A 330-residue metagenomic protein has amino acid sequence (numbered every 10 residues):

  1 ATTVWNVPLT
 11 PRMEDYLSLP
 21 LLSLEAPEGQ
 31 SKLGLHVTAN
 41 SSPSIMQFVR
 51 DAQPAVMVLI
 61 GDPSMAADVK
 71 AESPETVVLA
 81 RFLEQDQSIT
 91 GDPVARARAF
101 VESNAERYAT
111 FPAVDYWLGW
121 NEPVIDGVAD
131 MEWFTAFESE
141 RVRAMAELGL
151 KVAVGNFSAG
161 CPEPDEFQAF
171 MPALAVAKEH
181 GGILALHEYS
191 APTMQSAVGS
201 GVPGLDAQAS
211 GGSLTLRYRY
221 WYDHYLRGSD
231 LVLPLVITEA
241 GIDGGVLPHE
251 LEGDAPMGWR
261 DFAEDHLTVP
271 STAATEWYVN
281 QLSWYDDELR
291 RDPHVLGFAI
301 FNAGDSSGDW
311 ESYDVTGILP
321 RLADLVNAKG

Functional and structural regions predicted by a protein language model:
V4-P63: Boundary/entry segment of secreted carbohydrate-active catalytic domains
W5-E25, F48, V77-L79, L251-Y278 (+2 more regions): Aromatic-rich peripheral "rim/lid" segments of glycoside hydrolase catalytic domains that contact and position glycan
G29-L33, Q53-A55, P74-T76, P112-Y116 (+4 more regions): Short, well-ordered coil/turn segments that N-cap beta-strands
G34, Q53-A67, E75-Q85, L118 (+3 more regions): Short, well-structured secondary-structure segments
S44-Q47, K70, C161-A177, W221 (+1 more regions): Distinct, well-ordered alpha-helical segments
L59, A80-S88, D115, N121 (+4 more regions): Aromatic- and acid-rich polysaccharide-binding/catalytic face of secreted or lumenal carbohydrate-active enzymes
A67-Q168, K178-H180, Y189, A274-E276: Substrate-binding cleft of extracellular glycoside hydrolase catalytic domains
R107-A113, R141-L150, A177, Y220-L233 (+1 more regions): A structural motif corresponding to the C-terminal end of an alpha-helix and its immediate exit/capping segment
